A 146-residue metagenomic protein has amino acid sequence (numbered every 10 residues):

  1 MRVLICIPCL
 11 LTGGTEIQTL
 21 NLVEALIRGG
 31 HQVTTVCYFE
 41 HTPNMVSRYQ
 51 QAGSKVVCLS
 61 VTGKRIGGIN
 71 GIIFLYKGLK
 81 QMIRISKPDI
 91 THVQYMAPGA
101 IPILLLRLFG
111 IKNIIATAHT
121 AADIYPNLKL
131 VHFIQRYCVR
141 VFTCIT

Functional and structural regions predicted by a protein language model:
M1-T146: Membrane-interface segments of envelope glycosyltransferases acting on lipid-linked substrates or membrane lipids
